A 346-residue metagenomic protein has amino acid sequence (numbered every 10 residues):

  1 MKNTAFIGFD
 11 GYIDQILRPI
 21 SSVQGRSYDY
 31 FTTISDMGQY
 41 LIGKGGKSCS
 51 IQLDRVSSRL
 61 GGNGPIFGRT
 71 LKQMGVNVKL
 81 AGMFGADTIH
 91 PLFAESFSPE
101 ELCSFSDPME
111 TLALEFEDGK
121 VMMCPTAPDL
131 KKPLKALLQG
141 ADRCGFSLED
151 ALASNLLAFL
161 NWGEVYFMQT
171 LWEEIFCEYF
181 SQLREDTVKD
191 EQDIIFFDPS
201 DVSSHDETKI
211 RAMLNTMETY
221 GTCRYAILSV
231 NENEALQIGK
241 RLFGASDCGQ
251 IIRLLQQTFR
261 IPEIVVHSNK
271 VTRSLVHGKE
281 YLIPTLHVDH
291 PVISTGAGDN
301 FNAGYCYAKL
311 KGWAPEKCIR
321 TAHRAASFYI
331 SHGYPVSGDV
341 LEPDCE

Functional and structural regions predicted by a protein language model:
M1-L41, G45, V56-R59, Q73-K79 (+3 more regions): Ribokinase/PfkB-type carbohydrate-kinase core domain
S50-V56: Long alpha-helical, hydrophobic tracts
S57-T70, V292-N300: Glycine/serine-rich anion-binding loops at beta->alpha junctions that coordinate negatively charged ligand groups
N63-I66, N231, N302, H323: Asparagine-centered polar/low-complexity signal
G68-N77, A308-K311: Alpha-helix C-terminal capping segments
E263, L286-E346: Conserved post-catalytic alpha-helical subdomain immediately downstream of the catalytic base and nucleotide-binding
I283: Active-site diphosphate/adenylate-binding microenvironment
